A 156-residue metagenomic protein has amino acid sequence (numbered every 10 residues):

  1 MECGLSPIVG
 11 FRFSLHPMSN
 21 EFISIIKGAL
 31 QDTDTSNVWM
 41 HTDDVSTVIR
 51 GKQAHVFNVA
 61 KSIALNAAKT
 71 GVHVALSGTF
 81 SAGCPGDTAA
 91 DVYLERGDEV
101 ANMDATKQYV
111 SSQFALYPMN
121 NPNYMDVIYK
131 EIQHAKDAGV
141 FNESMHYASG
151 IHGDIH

Functional and structural regions predicted by a protein language model:
M1-H156: Charge-rich, low-complexity N-terminal segments
